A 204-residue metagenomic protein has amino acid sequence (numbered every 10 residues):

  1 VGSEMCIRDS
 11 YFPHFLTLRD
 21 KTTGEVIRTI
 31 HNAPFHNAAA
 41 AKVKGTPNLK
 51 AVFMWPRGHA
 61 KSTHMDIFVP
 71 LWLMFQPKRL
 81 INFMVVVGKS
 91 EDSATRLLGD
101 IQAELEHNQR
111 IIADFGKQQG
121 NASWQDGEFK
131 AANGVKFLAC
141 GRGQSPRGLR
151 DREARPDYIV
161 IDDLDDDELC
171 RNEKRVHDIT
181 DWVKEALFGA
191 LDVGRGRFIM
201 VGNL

Functional and structural regions predicted by a protein language model:
V1-I7: Short, small-residue-biased leader/transition segments that mark boundaries at the very start of proteins
I30-G45: N-terminal pre-P-loop "Q-motif" helix
K42-K50, K78-R79: Phosphate-binding P-loop
N48-F68: Walker A/P-loop
D66-K78: Walker A/P-loop NTP-binding motif
V87-G143: Conserved nucleotide-state-sensing and coupling region of NTP-binding domains
G127-A186: Conserved RecA-like ASCE ATPase "motif II neighborhood" in helicase/translocase motors
H177, D181-L204: Replace "adjacent to P-loop NTPase cores in ATP/GTP-dependent enzymes" with "adjacent to NTP-binding cores
